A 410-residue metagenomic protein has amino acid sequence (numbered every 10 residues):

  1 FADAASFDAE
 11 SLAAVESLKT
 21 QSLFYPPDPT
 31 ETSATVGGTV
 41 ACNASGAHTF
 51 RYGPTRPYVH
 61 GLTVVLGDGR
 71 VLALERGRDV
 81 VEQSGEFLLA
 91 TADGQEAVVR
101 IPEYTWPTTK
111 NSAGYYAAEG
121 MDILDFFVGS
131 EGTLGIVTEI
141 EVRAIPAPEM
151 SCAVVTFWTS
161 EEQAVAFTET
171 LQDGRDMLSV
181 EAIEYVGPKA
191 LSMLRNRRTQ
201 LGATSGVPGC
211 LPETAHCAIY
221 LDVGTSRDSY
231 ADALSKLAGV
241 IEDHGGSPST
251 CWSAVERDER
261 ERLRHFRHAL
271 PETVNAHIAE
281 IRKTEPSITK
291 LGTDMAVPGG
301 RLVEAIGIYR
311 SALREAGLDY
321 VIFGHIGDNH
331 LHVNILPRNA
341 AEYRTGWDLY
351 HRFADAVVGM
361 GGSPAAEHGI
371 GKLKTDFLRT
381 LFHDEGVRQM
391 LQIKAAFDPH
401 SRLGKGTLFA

Functional and structural regions predicted by a protein language model:
F1-L171, M177: FAD-binding subdomain of flavoenzyme oxidoreductases
T30, A254, G369, K405-L408: Short coil/turn segments at secondary-structure boundaries
T39-C42, R198-T199, L336-P337, R379-F382: Short low-complexity, flexible loop/linker segments enriched in glycine and/or proline with clustered acidic
V128-S130, I136-W347, R352, A356 (+1 more regions): C-terminal substrate-recognition/cap domain of FAD-linked oxidoreductases
M360-I370, P399-L403: Alpha-helix capping/hinge segments and adjacent helical runs
T375-A410: Activity-critical C-terminal alpha-helical subdomain
